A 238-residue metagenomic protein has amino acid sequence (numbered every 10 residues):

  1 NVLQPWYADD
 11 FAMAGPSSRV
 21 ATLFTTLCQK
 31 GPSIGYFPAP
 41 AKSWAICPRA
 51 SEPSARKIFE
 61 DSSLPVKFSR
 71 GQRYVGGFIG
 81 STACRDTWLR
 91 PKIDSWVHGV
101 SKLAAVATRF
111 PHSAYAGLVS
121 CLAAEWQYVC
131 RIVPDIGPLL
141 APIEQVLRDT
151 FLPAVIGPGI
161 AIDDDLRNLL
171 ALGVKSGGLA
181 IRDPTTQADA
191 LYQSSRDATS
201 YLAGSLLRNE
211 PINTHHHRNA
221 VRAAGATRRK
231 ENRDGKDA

Functional and structural regions predicted by a protein language model:
N1-A238: Nucleic-acid-interacting cores, centered on viral/eukaryotic replication and modification enzymes
